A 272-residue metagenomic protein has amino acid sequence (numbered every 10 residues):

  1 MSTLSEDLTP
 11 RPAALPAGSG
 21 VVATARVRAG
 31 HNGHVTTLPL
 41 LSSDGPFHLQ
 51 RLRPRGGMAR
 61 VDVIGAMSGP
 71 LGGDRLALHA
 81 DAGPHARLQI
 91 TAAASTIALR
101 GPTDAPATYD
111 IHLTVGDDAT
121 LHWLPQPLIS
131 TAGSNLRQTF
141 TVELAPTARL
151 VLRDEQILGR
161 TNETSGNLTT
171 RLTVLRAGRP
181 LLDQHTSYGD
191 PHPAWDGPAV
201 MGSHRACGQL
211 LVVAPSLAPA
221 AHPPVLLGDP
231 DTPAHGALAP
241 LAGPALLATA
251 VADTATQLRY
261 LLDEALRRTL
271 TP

Functional and structural regions predicted by a protein language model:
S2, E6, A14-G18, V22-T24 (+10 more regions): N-terminal intrinsically disordered, cationic/polar leader segments that include organellar targeting peptides
S2-P127, A132: N-terminal, charged/glycine-rich beta-strand/loop interface patches
F47-R51, L99-D104, G133-N135, T161-S165 (+2 more regions): A short, polar/proline- and glycine-enriched secondary-structure boundary/capping micro-motif
R75-A77, R137, A245: Intrinsic-disorder/low-complexity, polar/charged segments enriched in Ser/Thr/Lys/Arg/Asp/Glu/Gln
I90, L150-R153: Short, hydrophobic/aromatic beta-strand segments
D154-P272: A structural signal for small-residue-enriched, beta-sheet-centric alpha/beta enzyme cores and oligomeric scaffold folds
